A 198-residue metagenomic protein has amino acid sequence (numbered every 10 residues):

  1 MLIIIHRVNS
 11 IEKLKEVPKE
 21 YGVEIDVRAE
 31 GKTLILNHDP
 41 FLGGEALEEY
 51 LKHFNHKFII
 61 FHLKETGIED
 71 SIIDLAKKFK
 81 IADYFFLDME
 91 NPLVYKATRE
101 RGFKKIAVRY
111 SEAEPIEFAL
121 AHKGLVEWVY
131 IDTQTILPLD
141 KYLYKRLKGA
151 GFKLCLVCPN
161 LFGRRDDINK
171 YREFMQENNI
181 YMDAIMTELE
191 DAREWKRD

Functional and structural regions predicted by a protein language model:
M1-D198: Phosphate-group recognition and catalysis centered on beta-loop-alpha active-site segments
